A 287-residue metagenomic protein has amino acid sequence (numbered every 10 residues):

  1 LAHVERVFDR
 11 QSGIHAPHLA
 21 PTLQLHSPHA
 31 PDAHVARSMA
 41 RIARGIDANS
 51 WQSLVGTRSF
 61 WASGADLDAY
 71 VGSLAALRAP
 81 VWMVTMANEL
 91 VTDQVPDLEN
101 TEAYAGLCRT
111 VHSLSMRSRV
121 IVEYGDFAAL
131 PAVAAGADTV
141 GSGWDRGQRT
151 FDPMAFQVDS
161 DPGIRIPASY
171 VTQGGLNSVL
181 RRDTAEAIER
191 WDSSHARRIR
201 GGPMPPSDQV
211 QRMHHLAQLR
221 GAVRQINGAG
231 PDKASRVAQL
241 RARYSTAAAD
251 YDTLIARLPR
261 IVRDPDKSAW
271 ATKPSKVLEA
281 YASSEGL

Functional and structural regions predicted by a protein language model:
L1-W82, M86-N88: Active-site beta->alpha loop and helix N-cap motifs at the rims of alpha/beta catalytic domains
H15-T22, Y124-Q157: Glycine-rich phosphate-binding active-site loops on the catalytic face of alpha/beta enzymes
H26-P28, F60-W61, L90-D93, A128-P131 (+1 more regions): Flexible loop/turn segments at secondary-structure boundaries
V35-W51, E102-V120: Alpha-helix-loop-beta-strand connector modules within alpha/beta enzyme cores
L67-C108, A135, R149-I164: Glycine/Thr-rich beta-alpha phosphate-binding loop at enzyme active sites
T85-L90, V122-A128: Acidic carboxylate-rich catalytic motifs and surrounding loops in phosphoryl-/glycosyl-chemistry enzymes
S142, G147-G221: C-terminal structured domains
S193-L287: C-terminal extensions of enzymes
